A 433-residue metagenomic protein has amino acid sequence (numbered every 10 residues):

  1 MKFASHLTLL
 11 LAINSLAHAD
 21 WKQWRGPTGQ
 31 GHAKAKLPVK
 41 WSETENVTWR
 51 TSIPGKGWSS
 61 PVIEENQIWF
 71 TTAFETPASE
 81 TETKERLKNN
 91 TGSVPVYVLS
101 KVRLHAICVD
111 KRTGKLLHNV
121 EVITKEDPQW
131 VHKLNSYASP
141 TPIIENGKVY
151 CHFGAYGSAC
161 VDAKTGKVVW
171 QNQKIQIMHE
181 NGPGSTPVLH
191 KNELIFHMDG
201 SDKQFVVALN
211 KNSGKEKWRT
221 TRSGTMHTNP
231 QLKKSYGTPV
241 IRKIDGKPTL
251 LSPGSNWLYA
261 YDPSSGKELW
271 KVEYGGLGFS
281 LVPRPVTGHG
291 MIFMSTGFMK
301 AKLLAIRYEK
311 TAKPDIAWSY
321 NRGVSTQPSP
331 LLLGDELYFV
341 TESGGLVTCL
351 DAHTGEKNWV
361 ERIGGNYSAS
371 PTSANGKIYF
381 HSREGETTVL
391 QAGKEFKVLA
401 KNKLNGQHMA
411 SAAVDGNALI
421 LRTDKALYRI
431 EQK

Functional and structural regions predicted by a protein language model:
M1-L9: Sec-dependent signal peptide recognition, specifically the positively charged N-region followed immediately by
L10-H18: Hydrophobic h-region of N-terminal signal peptides that target proteins for export in Gram-negative bacteria
H18-K433: Noncatalytic, solvent-exposed loop/strand surfaces of beta-propeller-type extracellular/periplasmic domains
